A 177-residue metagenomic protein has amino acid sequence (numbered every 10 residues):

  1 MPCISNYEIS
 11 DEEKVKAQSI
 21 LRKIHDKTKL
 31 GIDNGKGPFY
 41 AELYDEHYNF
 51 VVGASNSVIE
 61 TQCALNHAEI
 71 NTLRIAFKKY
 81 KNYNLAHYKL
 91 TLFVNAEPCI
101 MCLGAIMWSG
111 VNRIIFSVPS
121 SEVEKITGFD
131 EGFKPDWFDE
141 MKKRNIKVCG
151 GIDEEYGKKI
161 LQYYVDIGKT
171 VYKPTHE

Functional and structural regions predicted by a protein language model:
M1-G31, Y88, P98, A105-E177: Zinc-dependent deaminase
I24, Y40, T72: Conserved hydrophobic/aromatic pocket- or pore-lining residues that grip, position, or stack substrates in active sites
N34-P38: Short, flexible loop/turn motifs enriched in small residues
F39-D45: Short beta-strand scaffold segments in enzyme catalytic cores
E46-V51: Short, glycine-anchored, charge-dense loop/turn motifs used at functional sites
A54: Hydrophobic residues at beta-strand termini and immediately following loops that shape nucleotide-binding pockets
V58-L73: A short, polar/charged loop-to-alpha-helix boundary motif
L73-A96: Mobile, glycine- and charge-enriched loop segments and immediately flanking short secondary-structure elements within
